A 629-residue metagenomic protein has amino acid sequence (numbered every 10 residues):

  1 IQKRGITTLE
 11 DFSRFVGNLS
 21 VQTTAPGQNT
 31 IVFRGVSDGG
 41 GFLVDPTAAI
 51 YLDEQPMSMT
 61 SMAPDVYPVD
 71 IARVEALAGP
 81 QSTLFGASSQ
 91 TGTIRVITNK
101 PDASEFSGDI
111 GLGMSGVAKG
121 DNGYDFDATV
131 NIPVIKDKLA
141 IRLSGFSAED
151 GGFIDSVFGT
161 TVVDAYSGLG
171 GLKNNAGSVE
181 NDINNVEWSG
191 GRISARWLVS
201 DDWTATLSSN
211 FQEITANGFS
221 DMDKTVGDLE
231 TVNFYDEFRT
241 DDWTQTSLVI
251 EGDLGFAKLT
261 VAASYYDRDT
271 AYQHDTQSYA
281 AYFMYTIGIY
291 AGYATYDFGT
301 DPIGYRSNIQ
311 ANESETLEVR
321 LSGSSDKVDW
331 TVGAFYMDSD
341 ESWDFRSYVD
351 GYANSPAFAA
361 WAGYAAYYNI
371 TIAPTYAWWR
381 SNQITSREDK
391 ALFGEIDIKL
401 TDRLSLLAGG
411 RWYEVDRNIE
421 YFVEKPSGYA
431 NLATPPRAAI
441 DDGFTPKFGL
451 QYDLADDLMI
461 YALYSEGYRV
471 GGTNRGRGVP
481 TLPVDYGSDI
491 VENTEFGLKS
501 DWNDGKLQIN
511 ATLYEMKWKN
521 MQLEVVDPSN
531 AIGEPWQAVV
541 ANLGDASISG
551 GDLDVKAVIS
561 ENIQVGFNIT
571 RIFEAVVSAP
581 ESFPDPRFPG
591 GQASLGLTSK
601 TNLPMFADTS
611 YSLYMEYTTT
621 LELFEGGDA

Functional and structural regions predicted by a protein language model:
L9, T30-V32, Y51, A76 (+2 more regions): N-terminal periplasmic accessory domains that precede and gate Gram-negative outer-membrane beta-barrel machines
E10-Q55: Extracytoplasmic beta-strand/coil segments of soluble accessory domains associated with Gram-negative outer-membrane
A48, D53-P80, A128: Short acidic/polar hinge/loop motifs at secondary-structure boundaries that mediate gating or recognition
A118-A216, D242-T246, A311-L317, S322-M337 (+5 more regions): Transmembrane beta-barrel wall of Gram-negative outer-membrane proteins
D127, V249-L254, K258-T276, D453-R469 (+5 more regions): Membrane-embedded beta-barrel scaffold of Gram-negative outer-membrane proteins
K173-T331, M337-D340, Q508-N510: Outer-membrane beta-barrel domain signature, strongest for Gram-negative TonB-dependent receptors and also present
R196-D201, N210, L321-S322, G333-M337 (+3 more regions): Structural signature of Gram-negative outer-membrane beta-barrels, strongest in the C-terminal barrel of TonB-dependent
D329, D402-L406, E515-K517, V539-A629: Gram-negative outer-membrane beta-barrel transporters
